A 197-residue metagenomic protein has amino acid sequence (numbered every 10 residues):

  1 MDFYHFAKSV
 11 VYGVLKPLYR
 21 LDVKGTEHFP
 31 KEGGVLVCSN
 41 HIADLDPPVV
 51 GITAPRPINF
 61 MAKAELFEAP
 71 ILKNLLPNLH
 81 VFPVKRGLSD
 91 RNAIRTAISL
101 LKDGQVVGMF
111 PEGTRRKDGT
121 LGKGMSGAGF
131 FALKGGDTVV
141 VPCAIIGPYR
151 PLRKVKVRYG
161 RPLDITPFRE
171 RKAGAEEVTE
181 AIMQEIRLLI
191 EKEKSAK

Functional and structural regions predicted by a protein language model:
D2-F3, N92-K197: Non-catalytic C-terminal accessory region of glycerolipid acyltransferases and related lyso-lipid remodeling enzymes
F3-S9, G13-P17, F29-L88: Catalytic core of membrane glycerolipid acyltransferases/transacylases, capturing the structured, soluble-facing
P17-K24: Aromatic-capped interface at the extracytoplasmic side of an N-terminal signal-anchor transmembrane helix
R20, G34, P57, D137 (+1 more regions): A residue-level signal for beta-strand positions that form part of recognition/binding surfaces within mature
L21, R56-P57, F82, G104 (+1 more regions): Secondary-structure boundary/capping positions in well-ordered alpha/beta enzyme cores
D22, S89-A93: Glycine-rich, highly charged phosphate/nucleotide-binding loops
E27, A64, K85, A144 (+1 more regions): Residues at the C-termini of beta-strands that transition into short coil/loop
E27-F29, I98-S99: Short amphipathic alpha-helix with an adjacent loop that forms part of the alpha/beta core around
